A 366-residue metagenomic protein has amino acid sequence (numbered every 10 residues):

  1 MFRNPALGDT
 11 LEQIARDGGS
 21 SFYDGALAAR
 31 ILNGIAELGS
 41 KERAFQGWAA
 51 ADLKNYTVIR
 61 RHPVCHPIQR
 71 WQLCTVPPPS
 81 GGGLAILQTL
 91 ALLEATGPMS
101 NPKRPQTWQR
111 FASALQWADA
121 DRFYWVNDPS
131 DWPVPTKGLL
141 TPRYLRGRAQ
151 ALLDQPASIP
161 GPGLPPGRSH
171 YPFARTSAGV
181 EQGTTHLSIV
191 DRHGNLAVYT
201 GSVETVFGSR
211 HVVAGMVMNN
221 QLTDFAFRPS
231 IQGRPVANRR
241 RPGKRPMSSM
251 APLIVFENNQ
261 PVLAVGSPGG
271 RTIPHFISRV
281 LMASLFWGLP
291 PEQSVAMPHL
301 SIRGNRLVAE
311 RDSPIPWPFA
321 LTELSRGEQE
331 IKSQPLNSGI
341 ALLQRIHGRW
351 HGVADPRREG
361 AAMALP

Functional and structural regions predicted by a protein language model:
M1-S40, P156-P162: Non-catalytic, conformational "gating/processing" segments within enzyme and secreted inhibitor domains
D17-D24, A29, I35, A91-E94 (+1 more regions): Alpha-helical support elements that line or immediately flank enzyme active sites and cofactor-binding pockets
N33, L38-A114: Structured, charged N-terminal subsegments at the starts of enzyme catalytic cores and at intra-chain domain/subunit
G39-A49, V190, N195-L263, W287 (+1 more regions): Active-site rim segments in enzyme catalytic domains, especially the processed small/beta chain of N-terminal
Q46, A95-S202: Internal maturation/activation junctions in enzymes
I59-R60, E181-T184, S248-M250: Short, small/polar residue-rich loop motifs at catalytic or cofactor-binding pockets
C74-G83, T185-S188, V198-R210, P252 (+1 more regions): Glycine-rich phosphate/pyrophosphate-binding beta-alpha loops
G243-R245, I277, F286-P335: Extended C-terminal subregions enriched in glycine
